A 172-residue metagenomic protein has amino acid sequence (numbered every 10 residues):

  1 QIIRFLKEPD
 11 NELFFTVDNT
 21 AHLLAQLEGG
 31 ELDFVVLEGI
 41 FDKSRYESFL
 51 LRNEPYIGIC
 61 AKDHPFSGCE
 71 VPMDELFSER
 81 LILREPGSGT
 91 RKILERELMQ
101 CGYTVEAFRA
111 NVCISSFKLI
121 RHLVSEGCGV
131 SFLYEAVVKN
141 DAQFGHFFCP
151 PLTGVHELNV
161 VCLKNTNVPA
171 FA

Functional and structural regions predicted by a protein language model:
Q1-K43: Central regulatory/effector-binding core of bacterial HTH transcription factors
K7-F15, C101-N111, G145: A local structural motif
T16-A25, A110-R121: Short helix-initiation/N-cap motifs at beta->coil->alpha
L27-E28, L76, L94, R121-C128 (+1 more regions): Hydrophobic residues within well-ordered alpha-helices
G39-Y46, F117-F147: A ligand-binding cleft/hinge motif common to bilobed small-molecule-binding domains
S48-I82, P86: Flexible hinge/capping segments at coil-to-helix
L81-G102: Secondary-structure junction motif
F148-A172: A late-sequence structural motif
